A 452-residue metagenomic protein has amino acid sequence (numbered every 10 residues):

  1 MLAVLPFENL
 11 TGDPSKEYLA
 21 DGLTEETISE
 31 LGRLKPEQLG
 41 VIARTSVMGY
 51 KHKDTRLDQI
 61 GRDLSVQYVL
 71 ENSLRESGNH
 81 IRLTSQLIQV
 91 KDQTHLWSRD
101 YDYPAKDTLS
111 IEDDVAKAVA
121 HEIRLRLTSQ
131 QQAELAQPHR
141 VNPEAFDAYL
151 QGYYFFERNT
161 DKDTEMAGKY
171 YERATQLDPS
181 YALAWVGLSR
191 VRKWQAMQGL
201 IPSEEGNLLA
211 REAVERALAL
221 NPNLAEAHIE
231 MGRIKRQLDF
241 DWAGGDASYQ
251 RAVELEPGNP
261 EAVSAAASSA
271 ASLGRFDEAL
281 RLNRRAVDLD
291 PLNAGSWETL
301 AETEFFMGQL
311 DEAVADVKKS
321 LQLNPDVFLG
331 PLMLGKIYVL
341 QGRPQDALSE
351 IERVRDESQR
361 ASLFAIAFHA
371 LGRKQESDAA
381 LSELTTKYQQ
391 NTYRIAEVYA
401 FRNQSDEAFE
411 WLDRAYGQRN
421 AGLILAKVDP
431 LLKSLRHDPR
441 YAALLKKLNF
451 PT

Functional and structural regions predicted by a protein language model:
M1-D356, D429-P430: Acidic, proline/glycine-rich low-complexity intrinsically disordered segments
R233-Q237, E261-A271, E302, L363-A370 (+2 more regions): Alpha-helical adaptor scaffolds
F240, G308, V339-P344, D356 (+3 more regions): Alpha-helix capping and inter-helical loop/turn segments
D288-L289, L321-N324, E352-S358, S382-Q389 (+1 more regions): Solenoid-like repeat scaffolds
L332-K336, L363-A367, R394, V398 (+1 more regions): Structural detector for internal amphipathic alpha-helices that build alpha-solenoid repeat scaffolds
K336, R353-G372: Eukaryotic tandem repeat interaction scaffolds
S405, F409-V428: Eukaryotic low-complexity, mixed-charge intrinsically disordered interaction/regulatory segments enriched in acidic
A426-T452: Terminal, low-structured helical/coil segments at or just beyond the last alpha-helical repeat
